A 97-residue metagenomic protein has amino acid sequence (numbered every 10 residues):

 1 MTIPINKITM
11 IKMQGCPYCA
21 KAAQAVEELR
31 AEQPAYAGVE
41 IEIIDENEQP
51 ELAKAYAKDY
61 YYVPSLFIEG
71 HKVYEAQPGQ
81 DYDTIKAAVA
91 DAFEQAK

Functional and structural regions predicted by a protein language model:
M1-E32: Local sequence-structure signature of Cys/Sec-based thiol-disulfide redox active-site neighborhoods
I5, Y62-V63: A structure-centric signal for secondary-structure junctions around beta-strands
Q14, I43, V73: Conserved short-loop catalytic and cofactor-binding motifs
P17-Y18, P50, Q80: Short alpha-helical
R30-Y36, A96: Alpha-helix termini
Y36-E51: Thiol-based oxidoreductase modules, predominantly thioredoxin-like and allied folds used for disulfide exchange
Y56-Y60: A short glycine-leucine-enriched loop at secondary-structure breakpoints that most characteristically corresponds
Y62, I68-K97: Non-catalytic, surface beta->alpha helical segment in thiol-disulfide oxidoreductase systems
